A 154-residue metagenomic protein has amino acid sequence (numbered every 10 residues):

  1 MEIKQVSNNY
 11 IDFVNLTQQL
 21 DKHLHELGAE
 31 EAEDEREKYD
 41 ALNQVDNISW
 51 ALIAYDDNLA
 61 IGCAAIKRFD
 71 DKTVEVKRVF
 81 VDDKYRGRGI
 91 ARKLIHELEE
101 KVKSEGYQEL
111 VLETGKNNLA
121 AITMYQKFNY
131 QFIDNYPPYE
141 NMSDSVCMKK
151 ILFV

Functional and structural regions predicted by a protein language model:
K4-K77, D82-D83, I95-H96, K101 (+2 more regions): Acetyl-CoA-dependent GNAT
L59, E105, Q131: Structured loop/turn residues at beta-strand edges in well-structured enzyme cores
D82-K84, R88, K116: Active-site acidic-Proline motif in GNAT/NAT acetyltransferases
R86, K103, Q126: Short polybasic/polar patches that bind polyanions
R92: Residues forming the Rossmann-fold NAD(P)(H) cofactor-binding site
I95, V102-E113: Conserved GNAT acetyl-CoA-binding A-motif
Q108-V111, G115-F128, F132-V154: C-terminal "cap" of GNAT-fold acetyltransferases
